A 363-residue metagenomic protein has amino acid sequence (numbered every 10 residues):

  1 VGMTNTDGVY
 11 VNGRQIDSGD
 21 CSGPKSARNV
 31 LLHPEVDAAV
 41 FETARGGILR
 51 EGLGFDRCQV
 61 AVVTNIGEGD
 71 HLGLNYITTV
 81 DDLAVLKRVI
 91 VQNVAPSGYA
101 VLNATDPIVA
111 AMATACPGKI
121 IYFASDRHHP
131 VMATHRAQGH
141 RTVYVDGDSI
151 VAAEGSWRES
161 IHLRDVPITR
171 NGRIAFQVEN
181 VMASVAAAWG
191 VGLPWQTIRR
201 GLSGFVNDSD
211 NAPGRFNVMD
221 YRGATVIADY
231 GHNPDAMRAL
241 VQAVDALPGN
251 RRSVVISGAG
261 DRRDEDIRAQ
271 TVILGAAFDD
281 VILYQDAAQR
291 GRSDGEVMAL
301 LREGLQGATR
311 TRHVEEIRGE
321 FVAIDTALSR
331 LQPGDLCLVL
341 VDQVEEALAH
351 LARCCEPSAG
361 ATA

Functional and structural regions predicted by a protein language model:
V1-N12: Short beta-strand-centered segment that lines the nucleotide-binding/catalytic pocket of NTP-utilizing
T4, E42, T64, V101 (+5 more regions): Residue-level signal for inorganic ion chemistry
N5, T43, L102-A104, A124 (+2 more regions): Short loop/edge segments at beta-strand edges and connector loops that shape dinucleotide/nucleotide cofactor-binding
T6-D7, I66, S125, D286-A288 (+1 more regions): Short, ordered loop/turn segments at secondary-structure junctions
V11, Q15-C116, I121-Y122, R127-V131 (+3 more regions): Flexible active-site lid/hinge loop adjacent to a nucleotide/diphosphate and Mg2+-phosphate binding pocket
I16-G19, I77-T78, M132-G147, V297 (+1 more regions): Short, surface-exposed amphipathic charged segments that create phosphate/polyanion-binding patches used for binding
Y76-A84, R88, G98, P117-R238: Adenine nucleotide phosphate-binding catalytic loops in nucleotide-utilizing enzymes
I174, A186-Q196, R200-A363: ATP-dependent carboxylate-amine ligase
